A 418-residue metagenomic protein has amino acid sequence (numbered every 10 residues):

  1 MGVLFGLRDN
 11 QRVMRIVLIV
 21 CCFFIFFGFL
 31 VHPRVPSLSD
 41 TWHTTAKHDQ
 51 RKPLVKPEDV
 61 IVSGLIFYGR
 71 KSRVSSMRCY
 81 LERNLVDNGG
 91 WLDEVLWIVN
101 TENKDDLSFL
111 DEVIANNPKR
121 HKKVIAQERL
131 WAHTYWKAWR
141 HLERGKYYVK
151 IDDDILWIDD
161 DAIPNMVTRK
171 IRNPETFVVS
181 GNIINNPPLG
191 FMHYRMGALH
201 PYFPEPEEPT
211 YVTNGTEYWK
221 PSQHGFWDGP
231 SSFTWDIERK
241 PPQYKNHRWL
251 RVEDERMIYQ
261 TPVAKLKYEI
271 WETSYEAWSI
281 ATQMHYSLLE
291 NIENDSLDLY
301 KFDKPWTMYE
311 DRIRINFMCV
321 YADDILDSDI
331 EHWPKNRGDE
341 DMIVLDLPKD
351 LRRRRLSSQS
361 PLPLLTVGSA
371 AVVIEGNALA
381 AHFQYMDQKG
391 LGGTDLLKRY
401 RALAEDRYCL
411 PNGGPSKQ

Functional and structural regions predicted by a protein language model:
V3-T45, K56-E58, M77, S232-Q418: C-terminal catalytic/acceptor-binding lobe
A46-R51, R70-N88: Short, well-formed alpha-helical segments that are part of the catalytic scaffolds of diverse glycosyltransferases
E58-V62, L85-L96: Short loop->beta transition adjacent to catalytic acidic/histidine clusters or analogous donor-positioning motifs
V62-K71: A conserved hydrophobic helix/loop-capping motif in glycosyltransferases and polysaccharide synthases
I66, D93-L96, D111-E112, N116-K122 (+2 more regions): Long, low-complexity intrinsically disordered regions enriched in Ser/Thr/Pro/Gly
W97-K150, L156-P164: Active-site-proximal specificity loops/subdomain of glycosyltransferases
G145, L156, D160-R172, D228 (+3 more regions): Short alpha-helix within the catalytic core of nucleotide-sugar-dependent glycosyltransferases
I158-Y211: Conserved donor-nucleotide/metal-binding helix-loop-beta segment in metal-dependent transferases, i.e., the alpha-helix
